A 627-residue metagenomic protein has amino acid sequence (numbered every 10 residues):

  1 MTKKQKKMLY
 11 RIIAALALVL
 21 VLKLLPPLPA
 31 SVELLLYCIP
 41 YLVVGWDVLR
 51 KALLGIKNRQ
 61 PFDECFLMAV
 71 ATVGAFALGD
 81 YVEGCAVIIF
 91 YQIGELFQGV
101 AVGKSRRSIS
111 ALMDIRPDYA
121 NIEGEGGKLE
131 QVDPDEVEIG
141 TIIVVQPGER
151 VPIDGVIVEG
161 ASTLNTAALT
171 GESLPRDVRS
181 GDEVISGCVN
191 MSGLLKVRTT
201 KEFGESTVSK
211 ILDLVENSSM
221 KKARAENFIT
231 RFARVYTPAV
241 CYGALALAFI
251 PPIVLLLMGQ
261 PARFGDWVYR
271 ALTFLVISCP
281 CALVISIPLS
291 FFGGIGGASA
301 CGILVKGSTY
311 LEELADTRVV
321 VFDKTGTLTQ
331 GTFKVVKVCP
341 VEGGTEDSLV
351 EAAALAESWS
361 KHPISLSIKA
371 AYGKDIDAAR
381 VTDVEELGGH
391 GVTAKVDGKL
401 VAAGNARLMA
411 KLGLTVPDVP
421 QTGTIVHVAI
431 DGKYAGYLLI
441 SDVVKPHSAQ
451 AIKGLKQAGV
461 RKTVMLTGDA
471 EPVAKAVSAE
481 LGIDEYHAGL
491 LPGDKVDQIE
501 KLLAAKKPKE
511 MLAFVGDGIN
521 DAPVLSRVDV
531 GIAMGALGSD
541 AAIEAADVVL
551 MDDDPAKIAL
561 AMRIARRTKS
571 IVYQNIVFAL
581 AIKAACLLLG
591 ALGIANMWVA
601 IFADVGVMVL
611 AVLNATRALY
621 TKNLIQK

Functional and structural regions predicted by a protein language model:
M1-A30, V102, G126-L129, S209 (+5 more regions): Flexible metal-binding regulatory segments at protein termini and peripheral loops
T2, L20-P29, K51-G55, V73-L78 (+11 more regions): Membrane-embedded alpha-helical bundles of multi-pass transporters
I12-L16, N227-M258, A271-F291, Y573-F602: Bilayer-spanning, highly hydrophobic alpha-helical transmembrane segments
L22-P27, Y37-E123, E138-I143, R150 (+5 more regions): Actuator/coupling domain of P-type ATPases
A52, D80, A101, A120 (+26 more regions): Residue-level signature of catalytic and energy-coupling elements of molecular machines, predominantly ATP/GTP-dependent
L53-P61, F97-S110, L289-S308, T616-K627: Juxtamembrane helix-loop transition segments at the membrane interface in multi-pass membrane proteins
D63-M68, S108-E123, A298-K324: Membrane-cytosol interface motif
A111-L112, G126, S308-V530, R563-R566 (+1 more regions): Cytosolic catalytic headpiece
